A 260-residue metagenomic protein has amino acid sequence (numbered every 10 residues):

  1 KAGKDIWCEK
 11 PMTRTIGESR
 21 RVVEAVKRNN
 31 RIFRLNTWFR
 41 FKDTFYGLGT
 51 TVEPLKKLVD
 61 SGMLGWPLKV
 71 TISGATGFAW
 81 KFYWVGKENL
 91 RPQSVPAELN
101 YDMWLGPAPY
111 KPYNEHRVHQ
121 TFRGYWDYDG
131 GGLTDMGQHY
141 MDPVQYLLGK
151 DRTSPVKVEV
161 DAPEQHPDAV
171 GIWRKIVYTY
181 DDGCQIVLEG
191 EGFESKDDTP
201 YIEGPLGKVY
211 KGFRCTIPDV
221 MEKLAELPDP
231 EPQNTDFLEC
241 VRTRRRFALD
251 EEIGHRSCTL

Functional and structural regions predicted by a protein language model:
K1, W7, R20, R40 (+14 more regions): Tryptophan-centric aromatic hotspots in well-structured domains and transmembrane helices
K1-K4, C8-E9, R34-N36, E251-L260: Conserved beta-strand->loop/alpha-helix structural units within folded catalytic cores of enzymes with alpha/beta
G3, A25-I32, S61-G65, L148-S154 (+2 more regions): Secondary-structure transition/capping motifs at alpha-helix termini and the adjoining loop/turn into the next element
D5-E9, T13-D102: A contiguous active-site-proximal alpha/beta segment in oxidoreductase catalytic domains
W7-C8, T13-R14, I32-L35, L68-I72 (+6 more regions): Structural recognition of the beta-strand scaffold that forms the well-ordered cores of secreted hydrolase catalytic
F41, S73-A79, A108, A162-H166 (+1 more regions): Glycine-rich beta-alpha junction loops
S94-V95, D102-G183, H255: Rossmann-like dinucleotide-binding domain that binds NAD(P)(H)
P112-E115, D129-R152, W173-K175, S195-L260: C-terminal helical cap and adjacent loop that interface with cofactors, partners, or active-site loops
